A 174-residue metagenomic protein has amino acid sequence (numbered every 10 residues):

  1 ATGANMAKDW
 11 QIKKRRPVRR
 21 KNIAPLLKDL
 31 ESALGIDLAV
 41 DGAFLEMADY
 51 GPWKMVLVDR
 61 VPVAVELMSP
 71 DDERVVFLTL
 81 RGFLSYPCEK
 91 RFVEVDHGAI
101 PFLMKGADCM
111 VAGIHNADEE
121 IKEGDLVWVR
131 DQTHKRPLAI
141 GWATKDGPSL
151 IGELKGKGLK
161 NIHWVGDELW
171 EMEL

Functional and structural regions predicted by a protein language model:
G3-W53, L57-H115, I121-E123, V129-L174: Beta-strand/loop-dominated core regions that host nucleotide or nucleotide-derived cofactor-binding catalytic loops
